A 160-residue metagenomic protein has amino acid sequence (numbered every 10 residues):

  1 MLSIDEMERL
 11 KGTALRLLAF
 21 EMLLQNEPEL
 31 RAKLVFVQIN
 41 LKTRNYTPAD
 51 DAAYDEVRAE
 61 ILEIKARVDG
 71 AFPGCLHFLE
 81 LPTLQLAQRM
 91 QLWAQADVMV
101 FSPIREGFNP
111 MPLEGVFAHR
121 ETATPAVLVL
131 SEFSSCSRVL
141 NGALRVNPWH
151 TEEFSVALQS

Functional and structural regions predicted by a protein language model:
M1-L10, F36-V37: Conserved donor-binding/catalytic core segment of Leloir-type glycosyltransferases
M7, L41-Y46, S135-S137: A short, flexible beta-alpha/helix-coil linker loop
E8-M22: A conserved mid-protein helix/loop that constitutes part of the nucleotide-sugar donor-binding site
E8-R9, N45, L84, G107: Glycine-/small-residue-rich active-site loops that bind phosphorylated ligands and cofactors
L24-Q38, D51, A94, V98-S160: Catalytic binding pocket for nucleotide-activated donors in carbohydrate/polymer assembly enzymes
N40-A87: Nucleotide-activated donor-binding/catalytic signature segment of Leloir-type glycosyltransferases, i.e., the conserved
L84-A96: Short acidic alpha-helix that forms the nucleotide-activated donor recognition element in Leloir-type transferases
